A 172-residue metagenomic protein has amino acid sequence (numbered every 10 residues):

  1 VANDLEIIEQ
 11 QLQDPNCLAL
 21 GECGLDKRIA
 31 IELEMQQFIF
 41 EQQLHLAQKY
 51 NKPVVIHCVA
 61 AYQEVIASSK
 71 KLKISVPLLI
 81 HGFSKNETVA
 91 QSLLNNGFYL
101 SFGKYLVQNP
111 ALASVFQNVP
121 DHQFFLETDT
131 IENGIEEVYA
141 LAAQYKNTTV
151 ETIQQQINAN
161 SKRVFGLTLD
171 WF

Functional and structural regions predicted by a protein language model:
V1-A2, E6-N95, V107, S114 (+1 more regions): Divalent metal-binding pocket/active-site signature
C17, F98, F124: Short, conserved active-site loop motifs that form the nucleotide-linked donor/cofactor pocket
H45-K49, Y139-F172: Mid-to-C-terminal alpha-helical segments outside catalytic/metal-binding sites
I56, I80, S101-K104, L126-T128: Thr-Gly-centered strand-to-loop micro-motif
S84, K104-Q108, D129-E132: Short, acidic/turn-prone active-site loops that include or flank metal/cofactor- and phosphate-binding residues
N96, V119-P120: Short, structured coil segments at secondary-structure junctions
A113-S114, A140: Active-site phosphate/pyrophosphate- and oxyanion-stabilizing loops and adjacent acidic/basic residues in soluble
H122-G134: Short acidic/histidine-rich active-site segments
